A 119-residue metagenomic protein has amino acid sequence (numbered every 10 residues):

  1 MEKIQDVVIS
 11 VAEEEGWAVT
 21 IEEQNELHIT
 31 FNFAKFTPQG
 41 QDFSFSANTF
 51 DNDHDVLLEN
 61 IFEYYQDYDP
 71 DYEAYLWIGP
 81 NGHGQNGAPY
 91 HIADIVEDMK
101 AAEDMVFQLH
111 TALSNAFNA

Functional and structural regions predicted by a protein language model:
E2, F50-A119: Intrinsically disordered, low-complexity regulatory regions enriched in serine/threonine/proline and acidic residues
I4, T20-E22, H91: A diffuse structural propensity rather than consistent per-protein peaks
I9, E14-Y72: Amphipathic, interaction-prone secondary-structure segments
